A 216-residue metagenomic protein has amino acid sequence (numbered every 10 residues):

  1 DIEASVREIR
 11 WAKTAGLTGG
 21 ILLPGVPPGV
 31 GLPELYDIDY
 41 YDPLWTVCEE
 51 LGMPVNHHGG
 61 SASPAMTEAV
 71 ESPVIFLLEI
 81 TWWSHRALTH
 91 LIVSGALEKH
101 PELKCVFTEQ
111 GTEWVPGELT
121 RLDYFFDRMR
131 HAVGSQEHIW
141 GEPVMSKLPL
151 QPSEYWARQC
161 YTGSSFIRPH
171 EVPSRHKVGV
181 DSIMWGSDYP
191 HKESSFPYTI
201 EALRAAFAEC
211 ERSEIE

Functional and structural regions predicted by a protein language model:
I2-E3, I9, K13-M184: Catalytic pocket-lining loop regions of alpha/beta-barrel enzymes, especially the amidohydrolase/enolase/GH5 lineages
D181-M184, Y189-E216: His/Asp/Glu-enriched, well-ordered alpha-helical/loop segment that forms or immediately abuts the divalent-metal
